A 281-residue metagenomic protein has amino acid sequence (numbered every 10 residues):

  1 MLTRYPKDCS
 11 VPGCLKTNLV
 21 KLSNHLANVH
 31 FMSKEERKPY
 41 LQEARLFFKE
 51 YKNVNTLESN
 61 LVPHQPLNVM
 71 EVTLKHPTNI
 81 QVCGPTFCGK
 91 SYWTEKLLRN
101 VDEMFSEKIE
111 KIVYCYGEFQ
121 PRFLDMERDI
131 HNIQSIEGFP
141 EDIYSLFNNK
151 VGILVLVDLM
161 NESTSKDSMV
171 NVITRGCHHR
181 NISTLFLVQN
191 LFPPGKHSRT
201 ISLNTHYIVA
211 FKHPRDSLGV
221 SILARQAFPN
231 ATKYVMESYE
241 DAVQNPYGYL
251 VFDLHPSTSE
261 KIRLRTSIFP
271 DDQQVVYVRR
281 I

Functional and structural regions predicted by a protein language model:
M1-Y5, T17-F48: C-terminal recognition-helix end and immediately following basic linker of small zinc-binding "finger" domains
C9-V11, S59: Short cysteine-rich clusters marking metal-coordination/redox-active sites
L26-V29, K38-L46, Y114, L191-P193 (+2 more regions): Short amphipathic alpha-helical segments embedded in low-complexity Lys/Glu-rich regions
L46-S59: Intrinsically disordered, low-complexity regulatory regions of eukaryotic transcription factors
L57-L74: Pre-Walker A adenine-sensing motif
P66-N68, P77-D102, S106-V113, G117-Y234: Conserved P-loop NTPase motor cores
T200-I281: Conserved GTP-binding G-domain of TRAFAC-class P-loop NTPases and closely related GTPase folds
